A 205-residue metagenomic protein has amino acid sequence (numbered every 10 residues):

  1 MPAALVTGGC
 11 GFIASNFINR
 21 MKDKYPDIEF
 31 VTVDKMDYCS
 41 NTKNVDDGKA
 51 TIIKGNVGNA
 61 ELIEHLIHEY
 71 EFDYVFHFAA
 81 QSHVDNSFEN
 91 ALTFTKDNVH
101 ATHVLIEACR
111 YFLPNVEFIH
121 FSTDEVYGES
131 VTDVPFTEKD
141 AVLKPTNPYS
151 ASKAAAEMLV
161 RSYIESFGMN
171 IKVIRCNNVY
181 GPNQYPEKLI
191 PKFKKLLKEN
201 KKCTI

Functional and structural regions predicted by a protein language model:
M1-V179, K198: N-terminal Rossmann-like NAD(P)+-binding domain of SDR-like oxidoreductases, especially those catalyzing
V75, C203-T204: Short, structured loop/turn "capping" segments at alpha-beta junctions
K96, T204-I205: Short, hydrophobic secondary-structure boundary micro-motifs
Y180-E187: Substrate-binding strand-loop-helix patch in Rossmann-like NAD(P)-dependent oxidoreductase/epimerase domains
P191-C203: Alpha-helical substrate-binding/gating segment
